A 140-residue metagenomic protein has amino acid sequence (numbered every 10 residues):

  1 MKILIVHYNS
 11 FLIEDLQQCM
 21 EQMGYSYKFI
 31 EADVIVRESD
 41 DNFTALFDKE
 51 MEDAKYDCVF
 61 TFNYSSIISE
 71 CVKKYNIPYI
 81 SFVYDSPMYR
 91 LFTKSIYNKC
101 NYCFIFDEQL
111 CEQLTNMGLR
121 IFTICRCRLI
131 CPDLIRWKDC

Functional and structural regions predicted by a protein language model:
M1: Nucleotide donor/acceptor-binding cores
L4, Q17, E52, T123-C125: A generic structural signal for ordered secondary structure
L4-H7, L12, C127-C140: Nucleotide-sugar donor-binding catalytic core of glycosyltransferases
N9-M23, K28-L114: Extended catalytic core of nucleotide-activated donor transferases of GT-like folds
K28, R37, R90, R120 (+2 more regions): Arginine residue identity/basic-tract feature
Y56, P78, F122, P132-L134: Proline-rich low-complexity regions
N98-C127, C131-P132, C140: Active-site-proximal region of nucleotide-activated glycan assembly enzymes, centered on histidine/acidic-rich loops
